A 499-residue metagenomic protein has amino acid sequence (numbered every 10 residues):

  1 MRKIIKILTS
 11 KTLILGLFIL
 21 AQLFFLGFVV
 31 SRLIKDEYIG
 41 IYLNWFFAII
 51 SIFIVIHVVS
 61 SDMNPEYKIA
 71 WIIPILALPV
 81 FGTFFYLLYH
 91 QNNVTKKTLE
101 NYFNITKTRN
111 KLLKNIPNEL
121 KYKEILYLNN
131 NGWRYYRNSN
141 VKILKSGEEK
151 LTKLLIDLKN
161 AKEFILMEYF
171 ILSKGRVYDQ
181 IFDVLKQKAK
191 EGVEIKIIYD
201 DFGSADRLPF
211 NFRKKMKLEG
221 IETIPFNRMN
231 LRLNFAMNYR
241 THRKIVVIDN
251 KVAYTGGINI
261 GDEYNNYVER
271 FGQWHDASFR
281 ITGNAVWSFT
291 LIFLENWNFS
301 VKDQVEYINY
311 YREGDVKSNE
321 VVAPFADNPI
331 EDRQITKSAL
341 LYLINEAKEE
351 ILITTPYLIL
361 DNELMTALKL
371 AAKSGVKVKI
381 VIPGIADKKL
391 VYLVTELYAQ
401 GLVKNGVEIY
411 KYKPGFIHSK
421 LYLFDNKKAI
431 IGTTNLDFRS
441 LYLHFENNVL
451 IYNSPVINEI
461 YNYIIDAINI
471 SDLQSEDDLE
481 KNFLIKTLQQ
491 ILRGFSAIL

Functional and structural regions predicted by a protein language model:
M1-K337, Y342, A386, Q400-K404 (+4 more regions): N-terminal localization/anchoring segments of enzymes in phospholipid and broader phosphate metabolism
F170, P356-Y357, V391: Glycine- and other small-residue-rich loops at beta-strand/loop junctions that grip anionic moieties
E295, A367-A371, L397: Short, solvent-exposed amphipathic alpha-helical segments in soluble enzyme and RNA/protein-processing domains
K337, M365, T395-A399: A general structural signal for well-ordered alpha-helical packing
Y357-V378, P383, K388: Helical hairpin unit composed of two closely spaced alpha helices linked by a short loop
V376-L436: C-terminal structural cap/anchor segments
